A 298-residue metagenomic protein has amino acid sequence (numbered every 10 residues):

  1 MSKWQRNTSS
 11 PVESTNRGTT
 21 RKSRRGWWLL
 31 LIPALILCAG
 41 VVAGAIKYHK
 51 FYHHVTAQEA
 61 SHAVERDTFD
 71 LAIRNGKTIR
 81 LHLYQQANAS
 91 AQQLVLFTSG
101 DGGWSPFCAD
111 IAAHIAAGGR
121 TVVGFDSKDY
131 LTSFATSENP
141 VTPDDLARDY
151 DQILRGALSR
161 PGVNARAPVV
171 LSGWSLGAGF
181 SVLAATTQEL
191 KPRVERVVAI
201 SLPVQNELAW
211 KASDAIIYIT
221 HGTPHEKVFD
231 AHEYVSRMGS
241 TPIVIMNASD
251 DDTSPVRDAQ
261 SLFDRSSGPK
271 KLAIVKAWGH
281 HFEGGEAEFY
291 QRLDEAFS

Functional and structural regions predicted by a protein language model:
Y48-S90: N-terminal cap/lid segment of alpha/beta-hydrolase-fold proteins
A87-G118, G124: Short, surface-exposed "cap/lid" segments of acyl-processing enzymes
T98, S249-D251, A277-G279: Acidic beta-to-alpha connecting loop that harbors the catalytic carboxylate
D126-D144: Cap/lid segment of the alpha/beta-hydrolase catalytic domain
N139-V163: Alpha/beta-hydrolase active-site loop
L158-Y218: Primarily recognizes the serine-hydrolase "nucleophile elbow" in alpha/beta-hydrolase and SGNH/GDSL folds
L208-Q260, D264: The feature captures the conserved acid-bearing segment of alpha/beta-hydrolase catalytic domains
G268-S298: C-terminal catalytic histidine-bearing segment of alpha/beta-hydrolase fold enzymes
